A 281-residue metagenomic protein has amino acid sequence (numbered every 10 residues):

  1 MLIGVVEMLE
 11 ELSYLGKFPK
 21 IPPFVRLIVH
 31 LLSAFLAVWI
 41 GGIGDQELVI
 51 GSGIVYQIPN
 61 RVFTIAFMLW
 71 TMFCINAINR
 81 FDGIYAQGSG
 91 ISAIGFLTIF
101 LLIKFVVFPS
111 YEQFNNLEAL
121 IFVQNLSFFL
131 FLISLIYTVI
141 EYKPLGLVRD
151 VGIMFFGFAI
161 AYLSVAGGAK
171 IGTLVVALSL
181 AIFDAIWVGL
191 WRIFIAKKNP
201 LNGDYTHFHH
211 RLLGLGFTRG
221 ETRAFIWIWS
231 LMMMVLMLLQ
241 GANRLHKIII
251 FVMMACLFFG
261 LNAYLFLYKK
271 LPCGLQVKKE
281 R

Functional and structural regions predicted by a protein language model:
M1-A185: "…together with the soluble PPM/PP2C metallo-phosphatase catalytic core" -> "…together with the soluble PPM/PP2C
G4, H30-G41, S134, M232-L236 (+1 more regions): Hydrophobic core of alpha-helical transmembrane segments in multi-pass integral membrane proteins
L12-P19, W187-G220, G274-K278: Cytosolic, membrane-interface loops and tails of multi-pass inner-membrane proteins
K104-V123, L236-L267: Transmembrane helix-loop-helix
L147, G168-V175, G189-L190, L201-N202 (+2 more regions): Extended hydrophobic-aromatic, low-complexity segments
T206, G214-G241: Alpha-helical transmembrane segments of integral membrane proteins, especially multi-pass inner/plasma-membrane
N262-K278: Membrane-interface capping segments at transmembrane-helix boundaries
